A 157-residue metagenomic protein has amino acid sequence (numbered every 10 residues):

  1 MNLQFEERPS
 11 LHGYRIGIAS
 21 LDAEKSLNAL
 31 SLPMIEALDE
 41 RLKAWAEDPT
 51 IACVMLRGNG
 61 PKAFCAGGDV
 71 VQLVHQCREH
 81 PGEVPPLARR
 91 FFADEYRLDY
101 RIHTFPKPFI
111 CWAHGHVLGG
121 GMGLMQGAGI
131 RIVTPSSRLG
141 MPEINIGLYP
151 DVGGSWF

Functional and structural regions predicted by a protein language model:
M1-R57, Y100: Conserved CoA-thioester-binding segment of acyl-CoA-metabolizing enzymes
R41, D94-F105: Catalytic-core regions built around general acid/base machinery
G58-R97, V117, G147: Glycine- (often His-adjacent) and acidic-residue-rich active-site loop that binds/positions the CoA thioester
G68-E79, G127-T134, S155: A glycine- and small-aliphatic-rich helix-loop capping segment at beta-alpha/alpha-beta transitions that lines
I102-I146: Glycine-rich beta-to-alpha active-site loop
P150-F157: Active-site glycine-rich loop that binds ribose-phosphate moieties when present
